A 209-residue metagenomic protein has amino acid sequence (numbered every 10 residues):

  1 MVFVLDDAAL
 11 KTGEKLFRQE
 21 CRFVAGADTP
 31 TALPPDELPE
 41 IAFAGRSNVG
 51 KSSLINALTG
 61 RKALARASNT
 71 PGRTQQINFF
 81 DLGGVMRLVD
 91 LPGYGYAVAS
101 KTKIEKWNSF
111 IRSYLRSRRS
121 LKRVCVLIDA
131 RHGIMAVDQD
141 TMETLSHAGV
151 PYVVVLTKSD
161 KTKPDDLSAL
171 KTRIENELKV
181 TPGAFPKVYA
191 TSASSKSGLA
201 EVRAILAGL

Functional and structural regions predicted by a protein language model:
M1-V98, G208: Conserved G1/Walker A P-loop phosphate-binding module
R18-P30, K161-L209: Canonical P-loop GTPase G-domain recognition
D28, R73, M86, G93-Y96 (+3 more regions): Conserved nucleotide-binding/hydrolysis micro-motifs of P-loop NTPases
L33-D36, T70-N78, P92-K122, A130-T144: Switch II of P-loop NTPase G domains
E37-L38, L58, K101-I104, Q139-E143 (+2 more regions): Short, glycine/charged-enriched secondary-structure capping and boundary segments
L54, V124-C125, V202: Hydrophobic packing within well-folded, soluble alpha/beta domains
F80, T157, V202: Residue-level signal for inorganic ion chemistry
S109-P186: Conserved C-terminal guanine-recognition region of P-loop GTPase G domains, centered on the G4
